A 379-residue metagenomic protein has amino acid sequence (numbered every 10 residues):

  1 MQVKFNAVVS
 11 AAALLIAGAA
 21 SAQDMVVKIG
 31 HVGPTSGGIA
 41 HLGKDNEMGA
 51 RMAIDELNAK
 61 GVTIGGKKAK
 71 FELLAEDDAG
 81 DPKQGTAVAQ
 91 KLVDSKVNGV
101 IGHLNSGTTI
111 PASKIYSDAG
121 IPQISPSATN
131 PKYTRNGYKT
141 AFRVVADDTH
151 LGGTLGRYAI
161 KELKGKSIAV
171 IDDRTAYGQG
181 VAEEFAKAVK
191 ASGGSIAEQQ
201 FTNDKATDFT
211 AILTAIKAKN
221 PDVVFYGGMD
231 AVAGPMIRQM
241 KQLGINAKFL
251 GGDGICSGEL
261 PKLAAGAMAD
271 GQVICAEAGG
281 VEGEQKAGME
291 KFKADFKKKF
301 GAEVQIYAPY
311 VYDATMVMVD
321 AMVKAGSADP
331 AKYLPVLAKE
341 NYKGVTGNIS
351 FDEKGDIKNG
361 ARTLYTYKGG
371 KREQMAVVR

Functional and structural regions predicted by a protein language model:
M1-A22: Gram-negative bacterial Sec-dependent N-terminal signal peptides
S21-H31, I64-F71, I160-K166: Immediate post-signal peptide segment of exported/extracytoplasmic ligand-binding proteins
V26, H41-M48, K60-R135, V144 (+2 more regions): Beta-alpha junction/loop-to-helix N-cap segments that form part of ligand/metal-binding clefts
G30-R51, E76-P82, L104-G107, I171-Q179 (+2 more regions): Extracytoplasmic "Venus flytrap"
A87, N130-K132, K139-G244, V281-K291: Extracellular/periplasmic Venus flytrap/periplasmic-binding protein
L92-L104, I124-P126, I168-D172, N220-M229 (+3 more regions): Periplasmic-binding protein-like
I237-Y312, Y367-R379: Extracellular/periplasmic periplasmic-binding protein-like sensory domains
D295-A308, V317-K371: Segments of small-molecule ligand-sensing domains
